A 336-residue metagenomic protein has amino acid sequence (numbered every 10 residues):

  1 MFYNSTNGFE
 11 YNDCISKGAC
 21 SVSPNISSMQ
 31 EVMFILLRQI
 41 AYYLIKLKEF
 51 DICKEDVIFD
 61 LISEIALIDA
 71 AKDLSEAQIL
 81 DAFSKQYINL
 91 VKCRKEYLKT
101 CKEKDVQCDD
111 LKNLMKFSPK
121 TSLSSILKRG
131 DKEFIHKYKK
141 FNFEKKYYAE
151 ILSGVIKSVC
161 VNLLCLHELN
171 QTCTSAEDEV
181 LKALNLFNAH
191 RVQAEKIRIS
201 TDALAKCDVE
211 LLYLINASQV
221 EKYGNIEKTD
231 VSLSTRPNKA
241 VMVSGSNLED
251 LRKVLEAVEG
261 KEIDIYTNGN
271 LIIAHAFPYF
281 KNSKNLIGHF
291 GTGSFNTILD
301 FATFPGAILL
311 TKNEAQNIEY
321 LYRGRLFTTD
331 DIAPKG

Functional and structural regions predicted by a protein language model:
M1-G336: Metallocofactor- and cofactor-centric catalytic cores in central/energy metabolism, strongly enriched
